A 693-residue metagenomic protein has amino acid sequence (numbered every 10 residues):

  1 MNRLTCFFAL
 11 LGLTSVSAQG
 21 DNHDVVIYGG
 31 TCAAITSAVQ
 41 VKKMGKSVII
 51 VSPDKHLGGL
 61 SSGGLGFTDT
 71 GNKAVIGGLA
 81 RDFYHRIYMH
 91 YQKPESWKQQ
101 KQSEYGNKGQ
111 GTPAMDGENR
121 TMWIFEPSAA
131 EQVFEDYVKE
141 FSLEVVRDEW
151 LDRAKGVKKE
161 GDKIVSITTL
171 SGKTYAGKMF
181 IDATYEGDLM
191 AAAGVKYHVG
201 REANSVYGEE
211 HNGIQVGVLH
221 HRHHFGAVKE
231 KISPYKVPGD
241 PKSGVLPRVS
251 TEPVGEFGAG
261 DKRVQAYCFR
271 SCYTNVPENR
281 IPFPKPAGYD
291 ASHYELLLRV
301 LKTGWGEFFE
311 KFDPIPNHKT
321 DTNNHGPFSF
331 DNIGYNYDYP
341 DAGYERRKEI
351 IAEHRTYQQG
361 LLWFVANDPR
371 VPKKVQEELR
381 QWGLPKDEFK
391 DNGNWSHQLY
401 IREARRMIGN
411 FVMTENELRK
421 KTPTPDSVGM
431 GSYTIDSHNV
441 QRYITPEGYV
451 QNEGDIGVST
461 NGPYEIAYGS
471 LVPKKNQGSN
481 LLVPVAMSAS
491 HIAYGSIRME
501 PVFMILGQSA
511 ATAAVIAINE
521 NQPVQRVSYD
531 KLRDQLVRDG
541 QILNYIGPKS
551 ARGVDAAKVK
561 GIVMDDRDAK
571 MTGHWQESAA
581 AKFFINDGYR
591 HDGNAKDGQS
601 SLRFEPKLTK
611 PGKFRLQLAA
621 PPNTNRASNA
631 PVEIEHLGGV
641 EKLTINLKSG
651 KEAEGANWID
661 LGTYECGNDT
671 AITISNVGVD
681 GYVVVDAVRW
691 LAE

Functional and structural regions predicted by a protein language model:
M1-F8: Sec-dependent signal peptide recognition, specifically the positively charged N-region followed immediately by
A9-S17: Hydrophobic h-region of N-terminal signal peptides that target proteins for export in Gram-negative bacteria
D21-T31: Beta1/beta-strand and adjacent pyrophosphate-binding region of the FAD-binding site in flavoprotein oxidoreductases
A34: N-terminal Rossmann-fold NAD(P) dinucleotide-binding loop
K46-S47, S52-G156, H198, V206-G208 (+1 more regions): Conserved N-terminal/central alpha/beta ligand/cofactor-binding core
E131, V165, K173-M179, A183-A556: Flavin (FAD/FMN)-binding glycine-rich loop and adjacent Rossmann-like elements that form
K155-T174: Conserved beta-strand-loop-beta-strand element in the redox core of flavoprotein oxidoreductases
G553-E693: Extracytoplasmic
